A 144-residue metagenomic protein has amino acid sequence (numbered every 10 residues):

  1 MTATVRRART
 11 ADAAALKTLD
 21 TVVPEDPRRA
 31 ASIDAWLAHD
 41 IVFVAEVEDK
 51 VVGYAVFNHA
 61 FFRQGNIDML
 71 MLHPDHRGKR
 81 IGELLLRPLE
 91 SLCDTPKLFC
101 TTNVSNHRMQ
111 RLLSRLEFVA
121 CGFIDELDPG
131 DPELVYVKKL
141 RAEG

Functional and structural regions predicted by a protein language model:
A3, R7-A13, K17-M69, H73-D75 (+4 more regions): Acetyl-CoA-dependent GNAT
N58, T101, C121-I124: Solvent-exposed beta-strand sheet faces enriched in polar/charged residues
I67, D94, R108, G130-P132: Short secondary-structure boundary/hinge segments and terminal tails
H73, R77, T101-N103: Residue-level recognition of the GNAT/N-acetyltransferase active site
R80: Glycine-rich phosphate-binding loop
E83, S105-G122: Conserved active-site alpha-helix within GNAT-family acetyltransferase domains
C93-V104: Conserved GNAT acetyl-CoA-binding A-motif
N103, E126-G144: C-terminal "cap" of GNAT-fold acetyltransferases
